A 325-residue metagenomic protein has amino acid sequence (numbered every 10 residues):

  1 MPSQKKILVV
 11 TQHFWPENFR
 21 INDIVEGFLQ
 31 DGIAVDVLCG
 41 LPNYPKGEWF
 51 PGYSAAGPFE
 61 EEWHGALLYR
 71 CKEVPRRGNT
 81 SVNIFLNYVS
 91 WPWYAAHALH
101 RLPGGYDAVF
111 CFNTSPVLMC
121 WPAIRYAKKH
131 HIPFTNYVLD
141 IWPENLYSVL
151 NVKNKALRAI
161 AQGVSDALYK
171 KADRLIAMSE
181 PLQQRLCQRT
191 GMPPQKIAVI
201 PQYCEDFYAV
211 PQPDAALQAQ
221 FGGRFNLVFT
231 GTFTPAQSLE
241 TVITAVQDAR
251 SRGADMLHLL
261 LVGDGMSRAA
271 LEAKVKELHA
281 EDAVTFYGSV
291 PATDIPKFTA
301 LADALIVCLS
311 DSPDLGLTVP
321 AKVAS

Functional and structural regions predicted by a protein language model:
M1-E62: N-terminal subdomain of nucleotide-sugar transferases
N18, F85-A96, A108-N145: An aromatic- and histidine-rich active-site surface loop
L41, P181, I200-Y203, S289: Carbohydrate-associated surface elements
L118, R125-K129, K155-L175: Membrane-proximal helix-turn-helix segments that form the acceptor-binding/catalytic region of lipid-linked
C187-Q188, Q195-K196, Y203-A219, S238: Acidic anion/phosphate-binding donor-loop and adjacent secondary structure in glycosyltransferase catalytic cores
Q218-Q247, L260: Conserved donor-binding/catalytic core segment of Leloir-type glycosyltransferases
Q237, P291-F298, D303-A324: Nucleotide-sugar-dependent
V262, A269-P296: Nucleotide-activated donor-binding/catalytic signature segment of Leloir-type glycosyltransferases, i.e., the conserved
